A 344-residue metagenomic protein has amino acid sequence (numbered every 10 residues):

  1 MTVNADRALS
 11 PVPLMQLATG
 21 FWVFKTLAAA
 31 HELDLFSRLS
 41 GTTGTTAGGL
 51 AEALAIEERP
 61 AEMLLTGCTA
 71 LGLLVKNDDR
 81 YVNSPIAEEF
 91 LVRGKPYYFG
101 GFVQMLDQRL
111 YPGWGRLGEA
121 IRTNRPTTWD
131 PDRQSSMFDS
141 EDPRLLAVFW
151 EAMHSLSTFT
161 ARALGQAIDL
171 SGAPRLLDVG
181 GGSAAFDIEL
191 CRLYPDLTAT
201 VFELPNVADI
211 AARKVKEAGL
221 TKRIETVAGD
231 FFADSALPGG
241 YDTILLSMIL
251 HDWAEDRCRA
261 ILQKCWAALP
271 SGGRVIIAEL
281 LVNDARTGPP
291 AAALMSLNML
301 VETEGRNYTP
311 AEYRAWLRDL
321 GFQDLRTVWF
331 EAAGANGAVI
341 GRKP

Functional and structural regions predicted by a protein language model:
M1-K76, L170-S171, R175-P344: Alpha-helical subdomain
T2-A5, P11-G41, E52-P174: Conserved Class I S-adenosyl-L-methionine-dependent methyltransferase catalytic core
